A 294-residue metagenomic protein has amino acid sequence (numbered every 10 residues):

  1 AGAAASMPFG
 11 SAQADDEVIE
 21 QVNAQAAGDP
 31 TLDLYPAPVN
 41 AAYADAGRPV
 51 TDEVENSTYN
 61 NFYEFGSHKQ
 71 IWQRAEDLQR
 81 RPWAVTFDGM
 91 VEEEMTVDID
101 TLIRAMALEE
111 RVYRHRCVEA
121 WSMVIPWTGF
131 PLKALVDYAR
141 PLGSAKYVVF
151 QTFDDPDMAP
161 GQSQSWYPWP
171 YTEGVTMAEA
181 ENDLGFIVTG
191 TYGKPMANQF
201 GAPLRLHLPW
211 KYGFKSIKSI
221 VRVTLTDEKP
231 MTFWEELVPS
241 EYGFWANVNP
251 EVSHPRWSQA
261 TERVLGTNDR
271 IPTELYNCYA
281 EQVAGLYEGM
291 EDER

Functional and structural regions predicted by a protein language model:
A1-D15: N-terminal export signals
E20, A24-R294: Structured, non-membrane catalytic/scaffold regions adjacent to prosthetic-group chemistry
